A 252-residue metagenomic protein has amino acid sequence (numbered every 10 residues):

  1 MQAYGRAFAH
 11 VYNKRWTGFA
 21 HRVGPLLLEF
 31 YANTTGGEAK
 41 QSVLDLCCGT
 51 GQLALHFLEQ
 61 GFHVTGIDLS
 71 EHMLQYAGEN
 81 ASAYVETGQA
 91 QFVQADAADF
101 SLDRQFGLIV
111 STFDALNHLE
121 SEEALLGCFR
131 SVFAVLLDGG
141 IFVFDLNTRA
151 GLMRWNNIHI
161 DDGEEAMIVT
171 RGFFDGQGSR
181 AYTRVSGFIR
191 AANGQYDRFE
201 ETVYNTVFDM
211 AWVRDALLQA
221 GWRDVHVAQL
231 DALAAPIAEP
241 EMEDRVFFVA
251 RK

Functional and structural regions predicted by a protein language model:
M1-A39: Conserved class I S-adenosyl-L-methionine
A39-C47: Conserved class I S-adenosyl-L-methionine
Q52-D99: Class I SAM-dependent methyltransferase SAM/SAH-binding core
A98-L108: A short acidic, Gly/Pro-enriched loop at the edge of an enzyme's catalytic core that lines a small-molecule cofactor
G107-E123: A short SAM/SAH-binding and catalytic strip from SAM-dependent methyltransferases
L126-D138: A short glycine-rich, Lys/Arg-flanked "PGG" loop and its adjoining helix->strand segment in the class I
V143-R214: SAM-dependent methyltransferase
F208-K252: C-terminal lobe and adjacent flexible extensions of AdoMet/dcAdoMet transferase-like proteins
